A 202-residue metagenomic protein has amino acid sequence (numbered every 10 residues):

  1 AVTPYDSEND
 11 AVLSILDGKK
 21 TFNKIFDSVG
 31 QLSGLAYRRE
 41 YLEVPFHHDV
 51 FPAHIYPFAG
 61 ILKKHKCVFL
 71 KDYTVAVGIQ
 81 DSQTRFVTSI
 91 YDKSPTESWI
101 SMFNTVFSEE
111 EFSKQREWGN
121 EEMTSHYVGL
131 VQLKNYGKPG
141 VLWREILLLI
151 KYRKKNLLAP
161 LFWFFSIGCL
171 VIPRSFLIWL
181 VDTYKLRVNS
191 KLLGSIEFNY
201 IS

Functional and structural regions predicted by a protein language model:
A1: A short, conserved acidic/glycine-rich loop-to-beta-strand motif that forms the donor nucleotide-sugar/metal
P4-Y91: Conserved nucleotide-sugar donor-binding catalytic segment
F51-P52, Y56-A59, K63, C67-S202: C-terminal subregions of glycosyltransferases and related glycan-biosynthesis enzymes
